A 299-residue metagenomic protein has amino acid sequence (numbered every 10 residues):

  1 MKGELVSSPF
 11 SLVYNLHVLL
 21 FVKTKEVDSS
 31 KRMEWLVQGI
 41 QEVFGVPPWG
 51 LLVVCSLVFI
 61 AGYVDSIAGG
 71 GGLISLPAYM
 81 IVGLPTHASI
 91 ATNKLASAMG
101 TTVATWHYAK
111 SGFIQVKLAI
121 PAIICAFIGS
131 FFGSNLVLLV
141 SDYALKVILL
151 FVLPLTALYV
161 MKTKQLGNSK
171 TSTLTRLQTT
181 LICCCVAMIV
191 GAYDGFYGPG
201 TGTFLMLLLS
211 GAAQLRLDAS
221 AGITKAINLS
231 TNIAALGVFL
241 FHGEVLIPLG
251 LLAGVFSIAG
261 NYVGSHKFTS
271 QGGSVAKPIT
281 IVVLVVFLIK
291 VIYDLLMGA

Functional and structural regions predicted by a protein language model:
G3-E4, S8-S11: Intrinsically disordered, low-complexity segments enriched in serine/proline and basic residues
R32-P85, T171-A221: Selected transmembrane alpha-helices and immediately adjacent juxtamembrane segments of polytopic inner-membrane
C55, F59, Y63, K94 (+10 more regions): Residue-level signature of the transmembrane alpha-helical core of multi-pass small-molecule transporters
P85-N93, K117-L118, Q214-K225: Membrane-interface alpha-helices at helix entry/exit sites of multi-pass transporters
A91-A144, N232-V283: Selective hydrophobic functional segments
K94, L149-L153, A157, K225 (+3 more regions): Residues within membrane-spanning alpha-helices of integral membrane proteins, especially the hydrophobic core/packing
V103-F113, L150-T175, L288-A299: Transmembrane helix exit motif
I189-Y197, A235-G243, L288-A299: Hydrophobic alpha-helical transmembrane segments in multi-pass integral membrane proteins
